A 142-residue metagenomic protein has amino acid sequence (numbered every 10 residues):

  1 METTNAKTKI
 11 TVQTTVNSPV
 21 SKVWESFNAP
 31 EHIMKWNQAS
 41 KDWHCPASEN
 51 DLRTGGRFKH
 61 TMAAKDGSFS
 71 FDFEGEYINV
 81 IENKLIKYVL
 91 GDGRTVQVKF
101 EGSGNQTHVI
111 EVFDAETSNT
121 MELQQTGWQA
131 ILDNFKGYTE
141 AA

Functional and structural regions predicted by a protein language model:
M1-W43: Hydrophobic ligand-binding cavity/cleft-lining segments
K7, S68, G91-G93: Glycine-centered tight beta-turn/hairpin loop motif at sheet-sheet or coil-to-beta transitions
T11-V12, E31-S68: Short beta-edge strand/loop motif at the mouth of beta-sheet-based domains
T14, A47-N50, F73-I78, T95-G102: Hydrophobic/aromatic beta-strand elements that line small-molecule binding cavities or substrate pockets in beta-rich
V20-S21, L52-R53, I78-N83, K99-H108: A short, structured loop/turn motif at beta-sheet edges
V23-W24, I33, F58-H60, Y77 (+3 more regions): Hydrophobic pocket/interface hotspot
N28, L132-E140: Short amphipathic alpha-helical signal-transduction/dimerization elements
L85-I131, F135: Beta-strand/loop substructures that line and gate deep hydrophobic ligand-binding cavities in soluble
